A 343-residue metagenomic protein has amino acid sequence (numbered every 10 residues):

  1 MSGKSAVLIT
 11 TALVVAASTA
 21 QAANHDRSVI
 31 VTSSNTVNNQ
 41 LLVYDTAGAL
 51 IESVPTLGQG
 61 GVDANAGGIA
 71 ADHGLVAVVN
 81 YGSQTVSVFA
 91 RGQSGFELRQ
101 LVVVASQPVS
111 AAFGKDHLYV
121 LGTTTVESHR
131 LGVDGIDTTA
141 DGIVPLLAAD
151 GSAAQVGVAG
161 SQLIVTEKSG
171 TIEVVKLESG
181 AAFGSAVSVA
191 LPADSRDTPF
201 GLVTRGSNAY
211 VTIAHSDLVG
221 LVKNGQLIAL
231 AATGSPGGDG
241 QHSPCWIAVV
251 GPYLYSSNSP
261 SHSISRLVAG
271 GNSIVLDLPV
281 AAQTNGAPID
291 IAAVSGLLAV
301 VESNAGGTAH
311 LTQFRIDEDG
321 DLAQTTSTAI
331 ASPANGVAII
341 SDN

Functional and structural regions predicted by a protein language model:
A23-A49: An edge-strand/N-cap motif at the start of beta-rich repeat modules
N24-H25, L57-L75, V102-H117, P145-Q162 (+4 more regions): Beta-rich, blade/repeat-based domains predominating in secreted/periplasmic proteins but also intracellular
V31-V37, V78-G82, V120-T124, V165-S169 (+3 more regions): Conserved beta-strand positions in repeat-built beta-propeller and related beta-rich domains
N38-L41, Q84-V86, V126-S128, T171-E173 (+3 more regions): Structural signal for beta-propeller blades
D45-G48, F89-S94, R130-D137, V174-F183 (+3 more regions): Short loop/turn segments immediately following beta-strands, especially the blade-tip and inter-blade linker loops
L50-G60, G95-V102, T139-L147, G184-A193 (+3 more regions): A short beta-strand motif characteristic of beta-propeller blades
V120-R130, T138-G180, G184-L191: Aromatic- and glycine-enriched pocket-lining scaffold segments that form the walls of small-molecule binding clefts
S303-N343: Blade-level signature of beta-propeller repeat domains, shared across WD40, Kelch, NHL, RCC1 and BNR/Asp-box propellers
